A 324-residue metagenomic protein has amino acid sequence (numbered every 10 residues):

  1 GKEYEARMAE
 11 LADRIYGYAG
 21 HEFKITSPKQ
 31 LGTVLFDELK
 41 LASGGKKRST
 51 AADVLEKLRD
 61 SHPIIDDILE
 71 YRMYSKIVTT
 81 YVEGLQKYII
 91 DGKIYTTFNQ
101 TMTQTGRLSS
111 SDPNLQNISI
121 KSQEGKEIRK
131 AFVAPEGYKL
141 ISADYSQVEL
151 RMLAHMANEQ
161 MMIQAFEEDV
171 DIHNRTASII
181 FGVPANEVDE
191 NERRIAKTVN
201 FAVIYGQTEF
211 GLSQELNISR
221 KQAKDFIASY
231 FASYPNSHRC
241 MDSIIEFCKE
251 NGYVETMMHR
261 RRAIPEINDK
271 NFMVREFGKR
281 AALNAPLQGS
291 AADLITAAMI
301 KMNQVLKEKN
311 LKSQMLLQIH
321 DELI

Functional and structural regions predicted by a protein language model:
G1-Q123, K139, S146-E149, S178 (+7 more regions): Conserved "right-hand" nucleotidyltransferase catalytic core of DNA-directed polymerases
L35, I118, M152-L153, A177 (+1 more regions): Buried hydrophobic packing segments
L85-Q86, M162-Q164, A281-A291, I324: Short, contiguous acidic/charged loop-to-helix segments that flank catalytic cores in large enzymes
Y95-T96, Q100-T103, S178-L311, Q318: Conserved catalytic core of nucleic-acid polymerases
E124-K139, K307: A short acidic-Thr-Gly-centered motif at the start of a beta-strand
E136, V148, K312-Q314, Q318-I324: Gly/His-enriched, cation/cofactor- and phosphate-binding structural elements
S142, E149-F181, P265-R275: Metal-dependent catalytic core segments for phosphate chemistry
